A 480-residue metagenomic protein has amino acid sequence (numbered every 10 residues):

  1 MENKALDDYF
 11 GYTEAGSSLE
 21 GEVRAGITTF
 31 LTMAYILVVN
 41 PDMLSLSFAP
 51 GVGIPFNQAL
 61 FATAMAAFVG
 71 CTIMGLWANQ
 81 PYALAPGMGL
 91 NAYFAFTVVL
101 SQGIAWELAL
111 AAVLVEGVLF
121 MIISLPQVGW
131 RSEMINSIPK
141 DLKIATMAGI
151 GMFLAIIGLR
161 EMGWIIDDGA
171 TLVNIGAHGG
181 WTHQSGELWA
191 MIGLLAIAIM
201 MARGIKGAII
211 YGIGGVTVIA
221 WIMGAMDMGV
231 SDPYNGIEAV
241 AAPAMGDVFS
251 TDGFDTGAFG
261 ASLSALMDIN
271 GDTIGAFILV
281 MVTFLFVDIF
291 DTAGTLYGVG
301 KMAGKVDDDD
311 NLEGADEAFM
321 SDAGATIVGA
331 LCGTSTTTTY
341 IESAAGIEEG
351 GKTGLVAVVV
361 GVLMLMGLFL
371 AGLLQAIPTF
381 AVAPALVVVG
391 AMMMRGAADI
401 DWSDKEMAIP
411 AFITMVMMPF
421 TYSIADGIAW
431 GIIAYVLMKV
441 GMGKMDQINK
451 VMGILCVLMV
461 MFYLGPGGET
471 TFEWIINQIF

Functional and structural regions predicted by a protein language model:
M1-Q58, I175-G179, I213-A315, T471-F480: Helix-loop-helix hairpins and the membrane-proximal interhelical loops of multi-pass alpha-helical transport proteins
E2-N40, A66-A67, G87-F96, L100-I150 (+1 more regions): Helix-loop-helix junctions within the multi-pass membrane cores of secondary transporters/permeases
G16, E20, I192, I278-V282 (+3 more regions): Alpha-helical membrane-protein architecture signal
V23, M43, M134, G207 (+3 more regions): Residue-level signature of catalytic and energy-coupling elements of molecular machines, predominantly ATP/GTP-dependent
I27-A34, T72, L76, I122 (+5 more regions): Hydrophobic/aromatic residues within the transmembrane alpha-helices of Major Facilitator Superfamily
P55-G87, N91-V99: Active-site cofactor/substrate anionic-group-binding motifs, chiefly glycine- and Lys/Arg-rich phosphate-binding loops
G70-Y82, A198-G204, T283-D291, D322-C332 (+4 more regions): Transmembrane alpha-helix interface/packing and boundary motifs in multi-pass membrane proteins, characterized by
Q102-I222, V358-F480: Membrane-embedded alpha-helical modules
